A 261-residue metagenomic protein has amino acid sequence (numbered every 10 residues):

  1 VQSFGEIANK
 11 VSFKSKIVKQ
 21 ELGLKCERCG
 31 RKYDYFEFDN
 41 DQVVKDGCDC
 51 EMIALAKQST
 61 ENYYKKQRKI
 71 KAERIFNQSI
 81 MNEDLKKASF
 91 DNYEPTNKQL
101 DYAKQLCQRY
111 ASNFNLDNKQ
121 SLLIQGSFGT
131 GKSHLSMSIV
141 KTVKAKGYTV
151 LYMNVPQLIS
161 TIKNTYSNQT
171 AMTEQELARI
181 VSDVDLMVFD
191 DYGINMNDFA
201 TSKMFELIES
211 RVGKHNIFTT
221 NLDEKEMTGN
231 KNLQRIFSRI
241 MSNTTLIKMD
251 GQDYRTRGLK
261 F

Functional and structural regions predicted by a protein language model:
V1-D101, L246, R257-F261: A short, basic N-terminal segment
F4, S160, T165, Y192-F261: Replace "adjacent to P-loop NTPase cores in ATP/GTP-dependent enzymes" with "adjacent to NTP-binding cores
Q99, A103, L135, I139 (+3 more regions): Helical mechanochemical/support elements of P-loop NTPase systems and associated helical scaffolds
D101-C107, K119, V140, K144-D183 (+1 more regions): Short glycine-rich substrate-engagement loop in P-loop NTPases that contacts/grips substrate
A111-N115: ABC-family P-loop ATPase nucleotide-binding domains
L116-S136: Walker A/P-loop nucleotide-binding motif
Q120-I124, M187-F189, N216: Generic beta-sheet signal
Y148-T149, D183-M187, V212-F218: Loop/turn-to-beta-strand initiation segments
